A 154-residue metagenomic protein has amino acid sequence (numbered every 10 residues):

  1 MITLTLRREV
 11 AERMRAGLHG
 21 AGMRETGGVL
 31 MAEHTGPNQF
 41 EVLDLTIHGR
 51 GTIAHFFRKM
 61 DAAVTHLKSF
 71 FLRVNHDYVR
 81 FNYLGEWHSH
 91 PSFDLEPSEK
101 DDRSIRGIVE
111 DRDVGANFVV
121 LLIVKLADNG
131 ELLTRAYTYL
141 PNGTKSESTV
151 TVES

Functional and structural regions predicted by a protein language model:
M1-Y83, P91-S154: Conserved beta-strand-loop surface patch within small alpha/beta domains used for substrate/adaptor or ligand engagement
